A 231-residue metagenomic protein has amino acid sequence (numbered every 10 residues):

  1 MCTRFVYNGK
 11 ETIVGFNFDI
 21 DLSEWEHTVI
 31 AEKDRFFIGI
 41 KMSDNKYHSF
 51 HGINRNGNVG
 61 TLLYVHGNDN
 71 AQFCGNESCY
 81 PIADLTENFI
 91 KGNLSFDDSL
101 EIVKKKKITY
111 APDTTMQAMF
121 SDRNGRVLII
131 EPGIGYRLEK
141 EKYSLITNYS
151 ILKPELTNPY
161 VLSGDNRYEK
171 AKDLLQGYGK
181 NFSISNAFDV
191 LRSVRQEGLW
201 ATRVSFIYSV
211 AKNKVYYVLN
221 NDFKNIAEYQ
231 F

Functional and structural regions predicted by a protein language model:
M1-K91, M116, S121-F231: C-terminal, well-structured catalytic/ligand-binding subdomain of enzymes
L94-D98: Alpha-helix N-cap recognition
E101-T114: Phosphate-interacting basic helix/loop segments used at nucleotide- and nucleic-acid interfaces
